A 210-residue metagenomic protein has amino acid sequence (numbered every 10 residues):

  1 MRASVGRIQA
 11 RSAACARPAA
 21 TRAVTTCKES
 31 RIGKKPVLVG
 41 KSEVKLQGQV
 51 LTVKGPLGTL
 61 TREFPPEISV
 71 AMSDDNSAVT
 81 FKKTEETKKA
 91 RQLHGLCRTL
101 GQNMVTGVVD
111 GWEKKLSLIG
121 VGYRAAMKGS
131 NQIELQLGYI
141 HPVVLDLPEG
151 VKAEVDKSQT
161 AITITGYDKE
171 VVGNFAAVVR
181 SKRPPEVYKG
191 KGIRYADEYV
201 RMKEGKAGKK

Functional and structural regions predicted by a protein language model:
R2-H94, R98-A177, S181-K210: N-terminal intrinsically disordered, cationic/polar leader segments that include organellar targeting peptides
